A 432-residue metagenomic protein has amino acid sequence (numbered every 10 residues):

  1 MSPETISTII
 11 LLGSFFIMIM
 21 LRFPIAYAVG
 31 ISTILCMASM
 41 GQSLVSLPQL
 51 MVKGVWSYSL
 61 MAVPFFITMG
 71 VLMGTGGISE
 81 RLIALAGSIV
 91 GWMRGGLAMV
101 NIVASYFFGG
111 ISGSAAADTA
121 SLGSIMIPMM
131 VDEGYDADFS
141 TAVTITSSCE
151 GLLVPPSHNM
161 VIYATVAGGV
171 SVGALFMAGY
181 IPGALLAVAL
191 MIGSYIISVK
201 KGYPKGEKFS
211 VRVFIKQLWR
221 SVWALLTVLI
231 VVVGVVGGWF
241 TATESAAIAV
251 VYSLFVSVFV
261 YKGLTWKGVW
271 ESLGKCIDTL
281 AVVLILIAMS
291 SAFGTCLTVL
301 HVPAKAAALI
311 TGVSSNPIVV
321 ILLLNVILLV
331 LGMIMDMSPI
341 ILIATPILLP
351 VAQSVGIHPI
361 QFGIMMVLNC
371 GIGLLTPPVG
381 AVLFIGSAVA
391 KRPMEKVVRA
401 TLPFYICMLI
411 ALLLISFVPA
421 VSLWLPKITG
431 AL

Functional and structural regions predicted by a protein language model:
M1-L432: Alpha-helical transmembrane segments of multi-pass membrane transport proteins
